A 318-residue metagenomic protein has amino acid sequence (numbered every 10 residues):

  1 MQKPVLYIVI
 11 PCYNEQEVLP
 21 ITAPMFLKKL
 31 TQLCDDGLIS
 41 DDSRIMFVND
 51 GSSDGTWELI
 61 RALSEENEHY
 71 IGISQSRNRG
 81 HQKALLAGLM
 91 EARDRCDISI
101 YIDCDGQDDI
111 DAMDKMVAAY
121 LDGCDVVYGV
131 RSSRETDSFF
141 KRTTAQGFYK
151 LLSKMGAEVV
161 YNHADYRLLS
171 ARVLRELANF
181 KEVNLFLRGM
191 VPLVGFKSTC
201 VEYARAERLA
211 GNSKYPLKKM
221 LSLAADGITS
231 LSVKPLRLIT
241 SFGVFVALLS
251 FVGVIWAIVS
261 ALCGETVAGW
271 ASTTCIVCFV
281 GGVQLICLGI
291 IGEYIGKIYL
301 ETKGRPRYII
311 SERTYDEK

Functional and structural regions predicted by a protein language model:
M1-K3, S40, D94, Y161 (+3 more regions): A generic fold-level signal
M1-S138: Structured catalytic core of nucleotide-sugar glycosyltransferases
M1-V5, F186-K318: Hydrophobic helical membrane-anchoring modules
P11, K29, L63, Q75 (+7 more regions): Amphipathic alpha-helical segments that mediate coupling or scaffolding at interfaces
K28, Q32, A62, E66 (+7 more regions): Conserved amphipathic alpha-helical interaction elements at protein-protein interfaces in regulatory, energy-coupling
D54, R167-S170, G243, G282: Residue-level detector of functionally special positions within alpha-helical transmembrane segments of multi-pass
I71-I73, V160, T199: Structural signal for short hydrophobic segments within the conserved structured cores of catalytic domains across
Q75-E91, I98, Q107-M190, A206-A225: Acceptor/aglycone-binding surface of glycosyltransferases and processive sugar-polymer synthases
